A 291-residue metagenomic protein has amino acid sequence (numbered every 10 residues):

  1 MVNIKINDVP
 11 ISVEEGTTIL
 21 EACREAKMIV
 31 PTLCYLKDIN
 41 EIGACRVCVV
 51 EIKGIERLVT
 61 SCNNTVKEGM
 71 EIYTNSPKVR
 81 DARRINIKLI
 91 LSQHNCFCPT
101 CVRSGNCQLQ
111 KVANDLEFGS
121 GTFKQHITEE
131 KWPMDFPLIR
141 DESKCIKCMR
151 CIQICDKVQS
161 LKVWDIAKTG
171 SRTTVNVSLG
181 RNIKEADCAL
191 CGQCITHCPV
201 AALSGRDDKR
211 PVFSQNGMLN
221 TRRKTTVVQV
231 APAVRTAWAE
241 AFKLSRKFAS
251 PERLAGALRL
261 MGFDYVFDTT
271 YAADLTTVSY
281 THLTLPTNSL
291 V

Functional and structural regions predicted by a protein language model:
M1-N7: Eukaryote-biased recognition of intrinsically disordered, low-complexity regulatory segments
I11-E68: N-terminal cofactor/phosphate-binding cores enriched in small/glycine residues, especially glycine-rich loops such as
R46-L190, T196, L203-T225: Fe-S ferredoxin-like electron-transfer domains and their immediately adjacent linker/connector regions across
K144-K147, F263, L283: Active-site-facing alpha/beta catalytic cores
N176-Y280: Flanking helices and flexible, charged tails adjoining ferredoxin-like Fe-S electron-transfer domains in multi-subunit
T281-T287: Conserved small/polar residues in nucleotide/adenosyl-binding loops
